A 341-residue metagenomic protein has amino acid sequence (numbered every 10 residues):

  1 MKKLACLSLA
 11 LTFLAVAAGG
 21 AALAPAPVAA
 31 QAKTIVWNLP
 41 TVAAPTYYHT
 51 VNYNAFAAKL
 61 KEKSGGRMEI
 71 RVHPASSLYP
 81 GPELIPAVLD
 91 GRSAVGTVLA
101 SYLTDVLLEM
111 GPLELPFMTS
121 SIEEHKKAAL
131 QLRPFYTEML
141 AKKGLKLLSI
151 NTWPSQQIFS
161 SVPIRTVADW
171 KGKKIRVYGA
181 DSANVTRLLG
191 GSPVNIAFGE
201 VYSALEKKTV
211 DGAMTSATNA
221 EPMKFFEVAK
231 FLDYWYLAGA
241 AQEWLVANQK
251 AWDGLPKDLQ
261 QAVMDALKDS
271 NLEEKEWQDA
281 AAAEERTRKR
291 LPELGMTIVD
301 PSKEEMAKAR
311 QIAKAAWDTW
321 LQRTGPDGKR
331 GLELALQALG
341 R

Functional and structural regions predicted by a protein language model:
M1-V36, R341: Short, low-complexity disordered leader/linker segments with a strong preference for bacterial N-terminal type II
Q31-E124, L132-R341: N-terminal secretory/targeting leader peptides
